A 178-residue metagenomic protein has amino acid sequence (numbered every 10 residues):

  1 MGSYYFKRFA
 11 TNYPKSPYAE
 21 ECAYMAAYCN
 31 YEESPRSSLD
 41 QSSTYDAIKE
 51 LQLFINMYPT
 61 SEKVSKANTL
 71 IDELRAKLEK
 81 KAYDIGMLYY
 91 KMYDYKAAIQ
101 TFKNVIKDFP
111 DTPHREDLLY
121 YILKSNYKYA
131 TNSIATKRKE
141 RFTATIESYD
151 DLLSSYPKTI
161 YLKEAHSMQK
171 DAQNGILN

Functional and structural regions predicted by a protein language model:
M1-N178: Acidic, polar-rich low-complexity tracts and alpha-helical solenoid repeat scaffolds
